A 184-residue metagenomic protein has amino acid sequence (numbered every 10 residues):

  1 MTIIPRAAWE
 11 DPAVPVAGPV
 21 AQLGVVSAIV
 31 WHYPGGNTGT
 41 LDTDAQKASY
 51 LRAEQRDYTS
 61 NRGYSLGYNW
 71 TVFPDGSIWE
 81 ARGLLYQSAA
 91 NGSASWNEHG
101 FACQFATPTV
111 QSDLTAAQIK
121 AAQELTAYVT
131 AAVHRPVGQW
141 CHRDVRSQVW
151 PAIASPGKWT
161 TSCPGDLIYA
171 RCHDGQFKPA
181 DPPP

Functional and structural regions predicted by a protein language model:
M1-P34, P74-P184: Basic/polar, cationic surfaces and motifs that engage anionic cell-wall and phosphate/carboxylate ligands
L23-T59: Active-site acidic/histidine clusters and adjacent loop/turn architecture that either coordinate catalytic ions
A53-R62, L125-A132: Structured segments of extracytoplasmic/periplasmic soluble domains in secreted or envelope-associated proteins
R62-Y64, H142: His-enriched metal-coordination microenvironments in redox/metal-binding proteins
S65-G67, P136: Short secondary-structure junction motifs
